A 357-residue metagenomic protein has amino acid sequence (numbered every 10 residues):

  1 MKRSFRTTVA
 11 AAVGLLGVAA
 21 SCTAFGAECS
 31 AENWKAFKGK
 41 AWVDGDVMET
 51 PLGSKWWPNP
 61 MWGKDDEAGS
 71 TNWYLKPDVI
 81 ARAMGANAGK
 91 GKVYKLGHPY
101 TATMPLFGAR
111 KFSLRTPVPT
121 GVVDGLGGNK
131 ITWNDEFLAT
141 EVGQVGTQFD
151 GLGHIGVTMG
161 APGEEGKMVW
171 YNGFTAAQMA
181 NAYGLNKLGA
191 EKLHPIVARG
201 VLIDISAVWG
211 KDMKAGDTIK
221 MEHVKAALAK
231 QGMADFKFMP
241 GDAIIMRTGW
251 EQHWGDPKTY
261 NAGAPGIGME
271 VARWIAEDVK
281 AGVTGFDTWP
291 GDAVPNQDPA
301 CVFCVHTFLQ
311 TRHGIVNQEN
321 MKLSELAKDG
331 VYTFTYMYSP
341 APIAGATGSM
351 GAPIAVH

Functional and structural regions predicted by a protein language model:
K2-F25: Gram-negative bacterial Sec-dependent N-terminal signal peptides
A27-H357: Active-/binding-site microenvironments in catalytic and ligand-binding cores
